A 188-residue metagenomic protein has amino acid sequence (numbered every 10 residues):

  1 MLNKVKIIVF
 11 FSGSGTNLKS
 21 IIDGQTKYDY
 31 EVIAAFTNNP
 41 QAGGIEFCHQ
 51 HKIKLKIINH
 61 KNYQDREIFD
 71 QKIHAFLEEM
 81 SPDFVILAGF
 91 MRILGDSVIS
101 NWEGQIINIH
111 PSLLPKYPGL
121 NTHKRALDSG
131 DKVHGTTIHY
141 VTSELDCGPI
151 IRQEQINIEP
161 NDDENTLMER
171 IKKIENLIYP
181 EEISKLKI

Functional and structural regions predicted by a protein language model:
L2-G43: N-terminal Rossmann-like dinucleotide-binding module
L18-I21, G44, C48, V98 (+1 more regions): Hydrophobic packing residues within well-ordered alpha-helices of enzyme cores
G24, Y30, F84, A88-I188: Donor/substrate-binding cores of folate-linked one-carbon enzymes
Y28-Q71: Short, surface-exposed acidic-centric catalytic microdomains
F76-D83: Glycine-rich phosphate-binding loop signature in dinucleotide/nucleotide-binding domains
